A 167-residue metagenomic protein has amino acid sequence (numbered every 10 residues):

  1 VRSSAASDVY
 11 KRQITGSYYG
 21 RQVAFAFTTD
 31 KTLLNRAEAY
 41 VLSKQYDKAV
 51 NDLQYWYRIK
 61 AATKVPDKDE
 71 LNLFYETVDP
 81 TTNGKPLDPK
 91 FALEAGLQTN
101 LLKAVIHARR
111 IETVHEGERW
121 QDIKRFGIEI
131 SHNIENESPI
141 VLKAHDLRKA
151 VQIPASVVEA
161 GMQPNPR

Functional and structural regions predicted by a protein language model:
S3-R167: Acidic/polar-rich alpha-helix caps and helix-coil junctions
